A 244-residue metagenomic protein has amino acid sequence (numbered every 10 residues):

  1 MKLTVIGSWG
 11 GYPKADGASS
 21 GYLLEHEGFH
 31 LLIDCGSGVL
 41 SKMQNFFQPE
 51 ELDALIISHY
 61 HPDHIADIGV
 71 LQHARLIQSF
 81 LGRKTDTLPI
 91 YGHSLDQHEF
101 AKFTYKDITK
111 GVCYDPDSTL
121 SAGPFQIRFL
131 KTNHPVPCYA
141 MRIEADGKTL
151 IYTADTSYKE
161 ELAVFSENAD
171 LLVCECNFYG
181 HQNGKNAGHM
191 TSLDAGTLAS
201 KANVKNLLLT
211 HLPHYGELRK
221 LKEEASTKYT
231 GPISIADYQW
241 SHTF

Functional and structural regions predicted by a protein language model:
M1-F47, C138-A154, L171: Conserved beta-strand hairpin/beta-sheet module of binuclear metal-dependent hydrolase folds, prominently
L3, Y22, D34, M43 (+8 more regions): Divalent metal-coordination and catalytic microenvironments
L32-G36, D53-H59, D63, H93 (+4 more regions): Active-site neighborhood of phospho(di)ester-bond hydrolases with catalytic His/Asp-centered motifs
G38-T87: Active-site metal-binding motif and surrounding structural segment of the metallo-beta-lactamase
D67-R75, K102, E217-A225: Metal-dependent catalytic neighborhoods of phosphoester/phosphodiester hydrolases
V112-N168: Catalytic core of the metallo-beta-lactamase
Y158-S241: Cap/insert and terminal regions of metallo-dependent hydrolase folds
